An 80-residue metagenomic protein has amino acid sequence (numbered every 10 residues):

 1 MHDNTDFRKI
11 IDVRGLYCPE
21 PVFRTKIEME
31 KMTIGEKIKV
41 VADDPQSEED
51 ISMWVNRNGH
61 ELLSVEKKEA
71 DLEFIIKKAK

Functional and structural regions predicted by a protein language model:
M1-D3, L62: Intrinsically disordered, low-complexity boundary segments flanking structured domains
D3-R24, E30-K31, E73: N-terminal first-folded block
D12-R14, V41, E66: Solvent-exposed beta-strand sheet faces enriched in polar/charged residues
P19-E61: Amphipathic, hydrophobic secondary-structure cores in small proteins
S52-K80: C-terminal structural segments of small proteins and small subunits
